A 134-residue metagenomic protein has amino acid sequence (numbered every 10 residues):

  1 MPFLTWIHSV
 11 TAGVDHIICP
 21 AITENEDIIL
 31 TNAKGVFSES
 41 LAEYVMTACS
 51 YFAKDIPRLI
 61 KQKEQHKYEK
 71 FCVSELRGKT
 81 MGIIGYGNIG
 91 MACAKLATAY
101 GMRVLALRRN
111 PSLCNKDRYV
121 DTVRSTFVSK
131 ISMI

Functional and structural regions predicted by a protein language model:
M1-I60: Phosphate/diphosphate ligand-binding glycine-rich loop within oxidoreductases
L4-T5, D27, R58, K70 (+1 more regions): A residue-level detector for conformationally permissive "hinge/kink" positions
V10-H16, L59-Q62, K95-M102, S125: Short, functional N-terminal and low-complexity linear motifs
T11, A33, S38, E64 (+2 more regions): Short glycine/serine/threonine-biased micro-segments
Q62-E69: A short, charged, Gly/Pro-tolerant segment at domain boundaries
F71-I134: Rossmann-like dinucleotide/phosphate-binding beta-alpha-beta segment
